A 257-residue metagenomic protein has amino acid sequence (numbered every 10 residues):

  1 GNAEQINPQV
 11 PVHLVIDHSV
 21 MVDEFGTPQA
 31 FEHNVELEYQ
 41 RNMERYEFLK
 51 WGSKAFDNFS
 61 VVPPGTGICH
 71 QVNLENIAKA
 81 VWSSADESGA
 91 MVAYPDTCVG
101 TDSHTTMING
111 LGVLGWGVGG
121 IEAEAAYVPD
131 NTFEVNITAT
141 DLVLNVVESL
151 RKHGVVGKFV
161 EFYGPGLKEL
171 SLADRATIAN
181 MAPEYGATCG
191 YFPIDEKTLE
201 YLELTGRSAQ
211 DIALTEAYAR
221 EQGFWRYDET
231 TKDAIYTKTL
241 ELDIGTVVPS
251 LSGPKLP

Functional and structural regions predicted by a protein language model:
G1-P257: Fe-S-dependent hydro-lyases/dehydratases of central metabolism
